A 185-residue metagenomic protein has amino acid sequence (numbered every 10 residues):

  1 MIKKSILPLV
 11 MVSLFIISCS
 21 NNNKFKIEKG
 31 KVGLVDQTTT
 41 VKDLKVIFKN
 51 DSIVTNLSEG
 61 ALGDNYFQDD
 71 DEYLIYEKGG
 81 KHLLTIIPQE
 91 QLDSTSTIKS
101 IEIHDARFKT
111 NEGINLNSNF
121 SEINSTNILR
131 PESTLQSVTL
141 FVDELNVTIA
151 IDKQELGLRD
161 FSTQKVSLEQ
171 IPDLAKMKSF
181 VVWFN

Functional and structural regions predicted by a protein language model:
M1-K26: Bacterial Sec-dependent N-terminal signal peptides
L9-V12, I27-K29, I103, L156: N-terminal functional modules and adjacent low-complexity/disordered segments of proteins
C19-Q136, E144-L145, T163-N185: Short helix/turn-capping signatures at newly exposed starts of structured segments
L140-D152: Short, structured protein-protein interaction patches enriched in aromatics and acidic/basic residues, typified by
D152-E155, F161-S162: Positively charged
